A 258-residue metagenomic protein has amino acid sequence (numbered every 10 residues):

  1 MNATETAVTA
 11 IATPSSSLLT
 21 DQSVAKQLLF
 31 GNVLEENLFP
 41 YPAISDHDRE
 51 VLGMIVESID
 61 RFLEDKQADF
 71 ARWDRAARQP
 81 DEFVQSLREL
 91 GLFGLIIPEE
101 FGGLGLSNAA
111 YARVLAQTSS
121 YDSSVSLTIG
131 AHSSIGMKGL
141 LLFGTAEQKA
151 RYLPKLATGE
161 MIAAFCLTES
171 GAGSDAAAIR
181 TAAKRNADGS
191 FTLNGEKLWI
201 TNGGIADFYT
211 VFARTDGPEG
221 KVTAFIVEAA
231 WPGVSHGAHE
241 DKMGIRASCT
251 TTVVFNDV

Functional and structural regions predicted by a protein language model:
M1-G130, K138, F143-I162, S174 (+1 more regions): Amphipathic, small/basic residue-rich leader segments at the start of a protein or domain
L106-N108, D175-A177, N202-D207, G220-K221 (+1 more regions): Short glycine/proline-enriched turns and hinge-like loops at secondary-structure junctions
T118-S119, V227-P232, N256-V258: Short Ser/Thr-interspersed hydrophobic loop/turn segments at strand-loop and sheet-helix junctions that line or gate
D122-M137, A157-A172, E196-Y209, S248: FAD-binding core of FAD-dependent oxidoreductases, characterized by glycine-rich FAD pyrophosphate-binding loops
Y152, A178-I179, E196-L198, G237-D241: Short beta-alpha junctions and helix-cap segments that line functional grooves
T181-K184: A structural signal for short hydrophobic beta-strand segments in well-ordered beta-sheet cores
S190, N194-H236: A short core secondary-structure module
G233-D257: Flexible, small-/acidic-enriched active-site or ligand-binding loops
